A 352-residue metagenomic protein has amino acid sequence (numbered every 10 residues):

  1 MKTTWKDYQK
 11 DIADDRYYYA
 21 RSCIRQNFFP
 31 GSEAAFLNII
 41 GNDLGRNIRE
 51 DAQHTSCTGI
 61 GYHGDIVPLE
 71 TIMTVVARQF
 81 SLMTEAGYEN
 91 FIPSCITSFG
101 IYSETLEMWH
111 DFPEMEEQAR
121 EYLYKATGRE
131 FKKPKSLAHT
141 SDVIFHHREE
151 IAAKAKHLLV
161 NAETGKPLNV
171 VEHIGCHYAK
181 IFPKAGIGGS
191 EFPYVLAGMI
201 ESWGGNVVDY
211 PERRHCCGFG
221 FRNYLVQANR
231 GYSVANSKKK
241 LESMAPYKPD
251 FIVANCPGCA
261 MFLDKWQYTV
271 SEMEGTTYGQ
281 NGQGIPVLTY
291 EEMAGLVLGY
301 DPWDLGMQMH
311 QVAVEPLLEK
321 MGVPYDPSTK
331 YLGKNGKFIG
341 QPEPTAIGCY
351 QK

Functional and structural regions predicted by a protein language model:
M1-K352: Iron-sulfur cluster-binding electron-transfer modules in prokaryotic oxidoreductases
